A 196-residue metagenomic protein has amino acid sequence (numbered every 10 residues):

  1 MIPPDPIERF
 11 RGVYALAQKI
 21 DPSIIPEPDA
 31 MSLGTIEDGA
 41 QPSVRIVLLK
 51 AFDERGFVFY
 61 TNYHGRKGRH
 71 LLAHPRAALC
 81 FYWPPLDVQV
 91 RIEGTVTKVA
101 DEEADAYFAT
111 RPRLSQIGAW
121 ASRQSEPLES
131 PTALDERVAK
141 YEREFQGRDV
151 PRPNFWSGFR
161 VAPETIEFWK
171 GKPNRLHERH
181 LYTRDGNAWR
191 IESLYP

Functional and structural regions predicted by a protein language model:
M1-P196: Binding-site signature for planar aromatic cofactors or substrates
